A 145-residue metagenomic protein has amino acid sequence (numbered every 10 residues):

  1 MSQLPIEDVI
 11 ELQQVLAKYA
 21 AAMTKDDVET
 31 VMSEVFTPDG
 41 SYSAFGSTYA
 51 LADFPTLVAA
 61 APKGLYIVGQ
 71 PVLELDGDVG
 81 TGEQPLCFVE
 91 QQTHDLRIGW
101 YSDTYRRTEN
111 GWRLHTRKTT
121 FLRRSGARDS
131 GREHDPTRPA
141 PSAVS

Functional and structural regions predicted by a protein language model:
Q3-I6: Heptad-repeat coiled-coil amphipathic alpha-helices that mediate oligomerization/assembly
D8-K25: Short, aromatic-enriched amphipathic alpha-helices that serve as compact interaction elements
A22, D27-F88: A solvent-exposed, acidic/Ser-Thr-rich amphipathic alpha-helical stretch
A59-S145: A beta-strand edge to alpha-helix "cap/lid" segment located at domain peripheries
